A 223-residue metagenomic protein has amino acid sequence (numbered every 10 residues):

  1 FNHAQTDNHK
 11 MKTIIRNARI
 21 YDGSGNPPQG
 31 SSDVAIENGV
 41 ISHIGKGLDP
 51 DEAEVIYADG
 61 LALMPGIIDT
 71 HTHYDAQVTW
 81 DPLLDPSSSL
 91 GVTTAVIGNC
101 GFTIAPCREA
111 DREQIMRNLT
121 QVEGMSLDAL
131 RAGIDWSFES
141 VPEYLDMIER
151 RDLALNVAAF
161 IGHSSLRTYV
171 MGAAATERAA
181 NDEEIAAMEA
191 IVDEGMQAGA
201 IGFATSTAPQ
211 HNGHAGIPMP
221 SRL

Functional and structural regions predicted by a protein language model:
F1-K10: Short, Lys/Arg-enriched N-terminal segments with co-localized hydrophobic residues within the first ~10-30 amino acids
M11, I20-G66: Histidine-rich, glycine-flanked metal-binding segment
T13-I15, D49-G98: Replace "His-x-His-based motif
A18, G39, G60, H71 (+3 more regions): Divalent metal-coordination and catalytic microenvironments
H73, G162-S164, S206-A208: Active-site beta-loop-alpha junctions enriched in small/polar residues
D75-Q77, F102-A105, T207-G213: Active-site environment of divalent metal-dependent phosphoester hydrolases
W80-G202: Divalent-metal coordination cores built from histidine and acidic residues
A198-L223: Active-site core of metal-dependent hydrolases
